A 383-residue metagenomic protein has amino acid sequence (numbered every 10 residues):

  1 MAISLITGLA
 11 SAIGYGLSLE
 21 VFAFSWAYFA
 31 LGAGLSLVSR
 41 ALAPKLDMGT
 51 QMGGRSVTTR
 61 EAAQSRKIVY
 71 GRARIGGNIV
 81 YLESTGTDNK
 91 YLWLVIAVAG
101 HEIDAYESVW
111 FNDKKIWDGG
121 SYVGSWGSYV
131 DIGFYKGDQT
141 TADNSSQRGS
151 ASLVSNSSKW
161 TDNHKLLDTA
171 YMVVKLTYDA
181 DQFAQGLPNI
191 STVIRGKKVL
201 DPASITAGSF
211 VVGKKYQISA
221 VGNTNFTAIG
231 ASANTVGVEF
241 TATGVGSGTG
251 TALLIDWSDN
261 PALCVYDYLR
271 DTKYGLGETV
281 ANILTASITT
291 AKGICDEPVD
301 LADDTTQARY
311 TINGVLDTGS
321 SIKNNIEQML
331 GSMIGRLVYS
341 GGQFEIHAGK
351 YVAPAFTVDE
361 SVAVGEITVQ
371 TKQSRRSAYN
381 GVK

Functional and structural regions predicted by a protein language model:
A2-A10, F24-S204, A252-G331: Polar, S/T/G-rich
L17-F22: Membrane-interfacial hairpin junctions
H101-A105, S204, D359-K383: Acidic, small/polar-enriched beta strand-loop surface segments
I205-L254: Small/polar beta-strand repeat architecture
I334-V338: A short, conserved structural fragment
Q343-E345: Hydrophobic residues embedded in beta-strands of well-ordered beta-sheets
A348-K350: Amphipathic alpha-helical
